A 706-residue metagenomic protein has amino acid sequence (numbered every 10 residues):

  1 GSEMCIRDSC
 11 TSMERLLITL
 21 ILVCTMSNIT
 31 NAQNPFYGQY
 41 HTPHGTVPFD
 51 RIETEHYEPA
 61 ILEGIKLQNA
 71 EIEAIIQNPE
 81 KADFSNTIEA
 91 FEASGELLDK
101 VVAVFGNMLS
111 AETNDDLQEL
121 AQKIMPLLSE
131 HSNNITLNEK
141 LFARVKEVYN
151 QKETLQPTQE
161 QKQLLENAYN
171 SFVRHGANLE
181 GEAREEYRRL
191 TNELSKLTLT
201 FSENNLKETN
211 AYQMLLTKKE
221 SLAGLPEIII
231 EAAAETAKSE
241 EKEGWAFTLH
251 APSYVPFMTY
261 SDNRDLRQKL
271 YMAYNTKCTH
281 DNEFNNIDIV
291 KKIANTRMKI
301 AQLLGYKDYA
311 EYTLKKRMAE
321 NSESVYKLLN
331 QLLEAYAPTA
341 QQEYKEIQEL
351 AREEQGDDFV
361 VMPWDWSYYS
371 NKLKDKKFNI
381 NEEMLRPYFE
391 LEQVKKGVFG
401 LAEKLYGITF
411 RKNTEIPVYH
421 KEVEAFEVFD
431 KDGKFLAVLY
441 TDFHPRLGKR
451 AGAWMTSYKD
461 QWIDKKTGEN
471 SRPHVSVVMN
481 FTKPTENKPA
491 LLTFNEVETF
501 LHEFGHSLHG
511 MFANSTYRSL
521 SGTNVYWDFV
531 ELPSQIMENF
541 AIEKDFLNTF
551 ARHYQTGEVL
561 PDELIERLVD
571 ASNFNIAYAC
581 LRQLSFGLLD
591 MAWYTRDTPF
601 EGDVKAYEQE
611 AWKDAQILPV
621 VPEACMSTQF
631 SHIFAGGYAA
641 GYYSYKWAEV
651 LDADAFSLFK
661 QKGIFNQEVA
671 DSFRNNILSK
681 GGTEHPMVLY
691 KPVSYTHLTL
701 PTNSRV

Functional and structural regions predicted by a protein language model:
G1-S9, T696-V706: Conserved small/polar residues in nucleotide/adenosyl-binding loops
R7-Q33: Bacterial Sec-dependent N-terminal signal peptides
Q33-P226, E231, A246, F659: N-terminal helix-rich structural modules
Q33-R51, H56, Q393, G397-T409 (+8 more regions): C-terminal, non-catalytic "cap/extension" segments appended to globular domains
H41-H56, F105-I124, V148-R189, T248-D288 (+6 more regions): Short His/Asp/Glu-rich catalytic/ion-coordination signatures at enzyme active sites or charged loops
L97-N107, E166, N170, M272 (+3 more regions): Short, hydrophobic/amphipathic alpha-helical patches that form generic packing surfaces within helical domains
L164, K196, E203, E208-A232 (+7 more regions): Active-site-proximal, well-structured secondary-structure segments within enzyme catalytic domains
P484-T499: Short pre-active-site segment immediately N-terminal to the catalytic Zn-binding motif
